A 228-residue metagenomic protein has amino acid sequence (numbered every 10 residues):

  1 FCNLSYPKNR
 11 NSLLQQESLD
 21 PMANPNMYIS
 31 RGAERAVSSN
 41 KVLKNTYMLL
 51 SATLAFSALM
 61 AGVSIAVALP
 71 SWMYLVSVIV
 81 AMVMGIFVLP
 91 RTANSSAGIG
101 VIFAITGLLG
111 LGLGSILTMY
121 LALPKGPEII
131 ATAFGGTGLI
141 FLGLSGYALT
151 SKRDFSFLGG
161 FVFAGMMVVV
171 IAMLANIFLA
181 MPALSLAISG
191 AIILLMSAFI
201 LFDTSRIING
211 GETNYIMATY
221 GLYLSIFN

Functional and structural regions predicted by a protein language model:
C2-N228: A hydrophobic alpha-helical transmembrane-helix feature that marks the membrane cores and membrane-interface segments
